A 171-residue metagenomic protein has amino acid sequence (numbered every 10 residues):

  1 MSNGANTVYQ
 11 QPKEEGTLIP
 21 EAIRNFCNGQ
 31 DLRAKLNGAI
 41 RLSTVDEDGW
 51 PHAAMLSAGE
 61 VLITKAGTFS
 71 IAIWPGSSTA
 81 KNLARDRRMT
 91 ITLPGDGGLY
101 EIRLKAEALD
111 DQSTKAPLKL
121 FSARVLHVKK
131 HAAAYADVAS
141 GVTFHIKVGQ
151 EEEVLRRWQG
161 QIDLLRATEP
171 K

Functional and structural regions predicted by a protein language model:
M1-K171: Binding-site signature for planar aromatic cofactors or substrates
